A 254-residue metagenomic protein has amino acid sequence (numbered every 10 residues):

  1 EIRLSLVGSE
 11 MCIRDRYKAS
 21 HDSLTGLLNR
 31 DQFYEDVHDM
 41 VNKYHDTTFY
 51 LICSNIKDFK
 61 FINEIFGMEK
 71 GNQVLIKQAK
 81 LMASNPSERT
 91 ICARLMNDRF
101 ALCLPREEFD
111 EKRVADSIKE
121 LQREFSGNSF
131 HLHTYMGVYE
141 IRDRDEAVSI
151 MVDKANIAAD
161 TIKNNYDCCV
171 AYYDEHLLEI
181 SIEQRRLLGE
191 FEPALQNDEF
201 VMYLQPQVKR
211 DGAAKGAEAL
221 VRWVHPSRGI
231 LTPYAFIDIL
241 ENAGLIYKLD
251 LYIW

Functional and structural regions predicted by a protein language model:
E1-I13: Single conserved hydrophobic/aromatic residue that forms the stacking wall/gate of nucleotide- or nucleobase-binding
R16-H21, G26-Y50, K57-A83, S87 (+7 more regions): Conserved long alpha-helical elements within nucleotide-processing catalytic cores of c-di-GMP signaling and class III
D36, E183-I239: Active-site core of bacterial EAL-family cyclic-dinucleotide phosphodiesterase domains
K43, V148, I157-V201, I239-G244: C-di-GMP signaling machinery
Y50, N97-C103, N128-D160, C168-D174: A short glycine-enriched loop-to-beta-strand structural element that forms part of the catalytic core of nucleotide
A79-A83, D110-N128, D153-N156, I253-W254: Alpha-helical scaffold within the catalytic cores of cyclic-nucleotide enzymes
C103-R106, I141-R142, V224, E241: Residue-level recognition of strand-loop junctions within catalytic nucleotide-signaling folds
S117, K209, A213-E218, A243-W254: Catalytic core of bacterial c-di-GMP phosphodiesterases, primarily the EAL and HD-GYP domains, capturing alpha-helical
